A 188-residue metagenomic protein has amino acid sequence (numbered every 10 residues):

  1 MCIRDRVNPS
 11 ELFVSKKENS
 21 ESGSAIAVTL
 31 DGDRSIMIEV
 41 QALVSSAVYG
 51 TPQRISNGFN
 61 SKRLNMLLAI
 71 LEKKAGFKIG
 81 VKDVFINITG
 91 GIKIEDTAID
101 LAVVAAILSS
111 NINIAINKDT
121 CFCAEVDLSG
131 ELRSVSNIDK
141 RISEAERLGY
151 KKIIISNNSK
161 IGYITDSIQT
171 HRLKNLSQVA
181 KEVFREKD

Functional and structural regions predicted by a protein language model:
R4-D188: Peripheral, non-AAA+ core regions of ATP-driven protein-machinery
